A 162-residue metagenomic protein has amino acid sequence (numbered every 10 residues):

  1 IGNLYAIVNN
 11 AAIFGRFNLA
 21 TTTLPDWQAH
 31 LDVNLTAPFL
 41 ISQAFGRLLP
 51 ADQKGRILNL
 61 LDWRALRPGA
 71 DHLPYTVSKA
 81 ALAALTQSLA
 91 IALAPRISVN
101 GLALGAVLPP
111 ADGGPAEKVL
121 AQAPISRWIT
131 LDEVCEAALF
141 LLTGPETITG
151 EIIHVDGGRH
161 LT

Functional and structural regions predicted by a protein language model:
V8, A94-S98, I148-G150: Short, small/polar-rich loop/turn modules that mediate ligand/substrate recognition or access, typified
N10-G15, G158: Conserved NAD(P)H cofactor-binding loop of Rossmann-fold oxidoreductase domains
N18-L19, D26-L31, V119: Substrate-binding pocket helix/loop in short-chain dehydrogenase/reductase
T22, P68-T76, S88: Active-site loop-to-helix junction immediately N-terminal to the catalytic Tyr of the SDR YXXXK motif in Rossmann-fold
S42, S78, T86: Active-site helix of classical SDR
R47, I91-P95: Alpha-helical segment proximal to the catalytic Tyr-Lys
L131-V155, H160: C-terminal substrate-recognition "lid" of short-chain dehydrogenase/reductases
